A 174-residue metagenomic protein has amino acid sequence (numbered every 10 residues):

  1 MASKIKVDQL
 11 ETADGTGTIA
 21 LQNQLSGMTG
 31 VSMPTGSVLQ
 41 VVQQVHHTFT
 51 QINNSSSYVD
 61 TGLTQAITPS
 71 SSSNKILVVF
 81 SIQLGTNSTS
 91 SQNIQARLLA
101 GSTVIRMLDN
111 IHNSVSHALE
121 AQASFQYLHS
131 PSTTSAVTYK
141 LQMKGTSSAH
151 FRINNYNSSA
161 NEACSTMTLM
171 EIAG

Functional and structural regions predicted by a protein language model:
M1, S32, N154-S158: Short aromatic-glycine motifs in intrinsically disordered, low-complexity regions
A2, V7-F49, G174: Glycine-rich, low-complexity segments
S3, S37, Y58-D60, S71-S73: Short, surface-exposed loop/turn motifs at beta-strand boundaries within globular domains
K6-V7, L63-I67: Short secondary-structure capping/turn segments at boundaries of alpha-helices and beta-strands
T18, V41, T64, S124-Q126 (+1 more regions): Well-ordered beta-strand positions in beta-sheet-rich domains
T18-Q22, Q51-L63: Short, polar loop/linker segments at the starts of domains and inter-domain junctions
V31, A66-P69: Serine/threonine-rich, low-complexity intrinsically disordered segments
Q51-N53, S57, T68-A136, K140-G174: Terminal beta-strand-rich extracellular "head" domains that mediate receptor/glycan or other ligand binding
